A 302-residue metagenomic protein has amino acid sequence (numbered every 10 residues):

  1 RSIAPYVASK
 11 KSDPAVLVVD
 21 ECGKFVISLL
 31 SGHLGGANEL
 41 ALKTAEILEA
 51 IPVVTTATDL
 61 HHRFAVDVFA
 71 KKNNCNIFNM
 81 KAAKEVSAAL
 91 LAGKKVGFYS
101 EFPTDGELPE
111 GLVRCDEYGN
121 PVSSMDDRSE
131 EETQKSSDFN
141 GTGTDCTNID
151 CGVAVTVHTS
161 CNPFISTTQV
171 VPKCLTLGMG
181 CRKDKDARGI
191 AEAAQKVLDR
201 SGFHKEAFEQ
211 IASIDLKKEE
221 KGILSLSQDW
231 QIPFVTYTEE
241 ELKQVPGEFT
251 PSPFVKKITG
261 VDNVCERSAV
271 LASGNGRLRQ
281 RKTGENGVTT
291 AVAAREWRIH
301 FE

Functional and structural regions predicted by a protein language model:
R1-N38, K43-F78, E85-K218, R295: Conserved mixed alpha/beta catalytic, RNA-binding, or beta-rich assembly cores of soluble enzyme, regulatory
N38-T44, N74-E85, S225-E239, V261-E266 (+1 more regions): Short, Lys/Arg-enriched charge-dense amphipathic segments
K43-P52, A82-A92, V235-Q244, E266-N275: Short, surface-exposed, charge-dense and proline/glycine-enriched linear segments
C151-P163, T167-V170, A269-E302: C-terminal edge-of-domain segments
A187, K221, H300: Short acidic, gly/pro-rich beta-turn/loop elements at beta-sheet edges and active-site/ligand-binding grooves
Q195-K196, E206-A269, S273-L278, G284-V288: C-terminal non-catalytic interaction/assembly regions of soluble proteins
